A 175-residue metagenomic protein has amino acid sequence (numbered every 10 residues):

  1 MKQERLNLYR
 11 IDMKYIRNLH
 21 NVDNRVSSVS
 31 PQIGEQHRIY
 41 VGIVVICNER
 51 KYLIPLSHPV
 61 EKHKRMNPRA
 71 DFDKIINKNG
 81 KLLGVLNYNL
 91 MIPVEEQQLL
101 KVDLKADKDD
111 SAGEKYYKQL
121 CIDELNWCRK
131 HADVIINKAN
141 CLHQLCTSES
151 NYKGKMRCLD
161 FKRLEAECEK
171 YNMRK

Functional and structural regions predicted by a protein language model:
M1-H37, I43: Short N-terminal edge-element motif at the start of the domain
K2, I75-K175: C-terminal terminal-subdomain/extension
L6-R10, I39-I43, K51-P55, N87-P93: Ordered hydrophobic segments in well-structured contexts
K14, C47, Q144: Residue-level marker of positions within ordered structural domains that often coincide with functionally constrained
Y15, V60, Q98: Residue-level detector of flexible, active-site-proximal loop/helix-junction positions within diverse enzyme catalytic
N21-R25, M66-D71, Q98-K108: Surface-exposed beta-strand edges and their flanking turn/coil or helix-capping segments
I33-E35, I46-G84: Compact nucleic-acid interaction/catalytic patches
